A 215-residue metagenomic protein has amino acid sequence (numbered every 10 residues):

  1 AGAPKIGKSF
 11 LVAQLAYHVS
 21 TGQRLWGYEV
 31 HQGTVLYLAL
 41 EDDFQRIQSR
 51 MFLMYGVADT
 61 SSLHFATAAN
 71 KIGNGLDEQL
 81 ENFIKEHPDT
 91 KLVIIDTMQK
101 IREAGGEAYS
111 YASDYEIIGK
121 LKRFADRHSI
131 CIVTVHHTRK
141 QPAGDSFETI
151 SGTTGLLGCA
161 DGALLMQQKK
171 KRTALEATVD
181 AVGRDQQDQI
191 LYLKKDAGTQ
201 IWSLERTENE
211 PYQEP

Functional and structural regions predicted by a protein language model:
A1-F10, L36-L38, L92, Y111-E205: Phosphate-binding/switch region of NTP-binding enzymes
I6, R24, Y28-E116, R123 (+1 more regions): Conserved inter-motif catalytic segment of the P-loop NTP-binding fold
L11-L15: Hydrophobic positions on the alpha1 helix immediately C-terminal to the Walker A/P-loop
Y17, G27-E29, F52-Y55, N82 (+5 more regions): General N-terminal targeting signals
S20: Gly/Ala-rich phosphate-binding loop of Rossmann-like dinucleotide-binding domains, activating on the conserved
S61-L76, M98-G106, I130-K140, M166-A181 (+1 more regions): Hydrophobic transmembrane alpha-helix bundles
S203-E214: Short alpha-helical segments that sit at the start of domains
